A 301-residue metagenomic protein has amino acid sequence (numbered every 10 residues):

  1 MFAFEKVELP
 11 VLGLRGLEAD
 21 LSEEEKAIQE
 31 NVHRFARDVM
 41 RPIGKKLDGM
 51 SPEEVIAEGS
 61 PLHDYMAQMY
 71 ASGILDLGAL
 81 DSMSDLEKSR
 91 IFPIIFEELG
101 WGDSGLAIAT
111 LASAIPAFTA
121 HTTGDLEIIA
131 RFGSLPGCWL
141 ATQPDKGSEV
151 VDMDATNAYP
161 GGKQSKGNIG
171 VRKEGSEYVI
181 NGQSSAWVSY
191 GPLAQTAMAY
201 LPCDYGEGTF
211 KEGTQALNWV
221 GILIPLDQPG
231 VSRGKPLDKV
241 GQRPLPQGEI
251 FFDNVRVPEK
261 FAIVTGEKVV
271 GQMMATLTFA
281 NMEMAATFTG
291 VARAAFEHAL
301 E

Functional and structural regions predicted by a protein language model:
M1-L111: Amphipathic, small/basic residue-rich leader segments at the start of a protein or domain
L17-L21, A27-I28, S232-E301: Glycine-rich beta->alpha junctions and the first turn(s) of the following alpha-helix
L80, A107-E127, G147: N-terminal glycine-rich flavin-associated loop
L99-G100, I224-P229, D253-R256: Short Ser/Thr-interspersed hydrophobic loop/turn segments at strand-loop and sheet-helix junctions that line or gate
S134-D154, A199-Y200: A short, Trp-centered hydrophobic/proline-enriched beta-strand micro-motif
S148-V171: Beta-sandwich/jelly-roll carbohydrate-recognition scaffolds of carbohydrate-active enzymes
A158-G162, V188-S189, E212-G213, K239-P246: Short Gly/Pro-enriched turn/cap motifs at secondary-structure boundaries
E177, N181-S232: A short core secondary-structure module
